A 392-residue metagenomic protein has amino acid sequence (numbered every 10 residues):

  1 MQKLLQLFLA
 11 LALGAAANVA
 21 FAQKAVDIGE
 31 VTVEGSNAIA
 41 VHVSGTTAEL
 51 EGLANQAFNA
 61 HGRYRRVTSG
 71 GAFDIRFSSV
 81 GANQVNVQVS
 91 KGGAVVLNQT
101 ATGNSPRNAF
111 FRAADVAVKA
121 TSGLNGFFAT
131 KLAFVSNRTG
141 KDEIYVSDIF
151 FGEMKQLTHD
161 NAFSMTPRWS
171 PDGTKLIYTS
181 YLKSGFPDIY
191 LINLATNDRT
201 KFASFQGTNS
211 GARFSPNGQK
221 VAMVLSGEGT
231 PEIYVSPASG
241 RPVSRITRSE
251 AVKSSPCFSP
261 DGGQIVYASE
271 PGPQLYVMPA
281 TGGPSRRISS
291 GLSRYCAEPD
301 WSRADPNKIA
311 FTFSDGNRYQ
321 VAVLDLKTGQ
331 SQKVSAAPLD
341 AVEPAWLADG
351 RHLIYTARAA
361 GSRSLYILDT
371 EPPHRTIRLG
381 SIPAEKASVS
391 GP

Functional and structural regions predicted by a protein language model:
M1-F8: Bacterial N-terminal signal peptides that target proteins for export
F8-A16: Bacterial N-terminal signal peptides
N18-A22: Sec/Tat signal peptide C-region and signal peptidase I cleavage site
Q23-D27, E34-P392: Sequence signature of WD/YWTD-type beta-propeller architectures
